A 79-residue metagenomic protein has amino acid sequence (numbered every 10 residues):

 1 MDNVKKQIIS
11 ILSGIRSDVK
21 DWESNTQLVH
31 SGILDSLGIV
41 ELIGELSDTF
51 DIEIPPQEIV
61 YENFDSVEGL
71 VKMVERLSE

Functional and structural regions predicted by a protein language model:
M1-D21, K72-E79: Thiotemplate assembly-line natural product biosynthesis machinery
V4, S24-N25, N63-S66: Short, conserved alpha-helical segments within structured domains
S13-I33, D51-V60: Phosphopantetheine carrier-protein modules
S36: Catalytic nucleophile serine of serine hydrolases, specifically the conserved "nucleophile elbow" pentapeptide
V40: Conserved catalytic core of two-component sensor histidine kinases
I59, F64-L77: C-terminal structural segments of small proteins and small subunits
